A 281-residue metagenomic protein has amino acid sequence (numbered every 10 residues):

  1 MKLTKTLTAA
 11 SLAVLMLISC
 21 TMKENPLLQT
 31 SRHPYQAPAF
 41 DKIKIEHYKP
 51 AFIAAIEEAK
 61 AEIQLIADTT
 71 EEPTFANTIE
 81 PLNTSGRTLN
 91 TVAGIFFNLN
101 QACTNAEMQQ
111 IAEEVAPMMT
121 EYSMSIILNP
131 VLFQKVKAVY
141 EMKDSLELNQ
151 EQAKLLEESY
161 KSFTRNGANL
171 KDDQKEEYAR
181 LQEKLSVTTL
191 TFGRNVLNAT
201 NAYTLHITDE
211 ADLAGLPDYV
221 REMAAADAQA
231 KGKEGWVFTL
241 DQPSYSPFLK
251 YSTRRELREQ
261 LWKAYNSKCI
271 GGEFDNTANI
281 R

Functional and structural regions predicted by a protein language model:
M1-A10: Bacterial N-terminal signal peptides that target proteins for export
V14, C20-R281: Zn2+-dependent metallopeptidase catalytic domains
